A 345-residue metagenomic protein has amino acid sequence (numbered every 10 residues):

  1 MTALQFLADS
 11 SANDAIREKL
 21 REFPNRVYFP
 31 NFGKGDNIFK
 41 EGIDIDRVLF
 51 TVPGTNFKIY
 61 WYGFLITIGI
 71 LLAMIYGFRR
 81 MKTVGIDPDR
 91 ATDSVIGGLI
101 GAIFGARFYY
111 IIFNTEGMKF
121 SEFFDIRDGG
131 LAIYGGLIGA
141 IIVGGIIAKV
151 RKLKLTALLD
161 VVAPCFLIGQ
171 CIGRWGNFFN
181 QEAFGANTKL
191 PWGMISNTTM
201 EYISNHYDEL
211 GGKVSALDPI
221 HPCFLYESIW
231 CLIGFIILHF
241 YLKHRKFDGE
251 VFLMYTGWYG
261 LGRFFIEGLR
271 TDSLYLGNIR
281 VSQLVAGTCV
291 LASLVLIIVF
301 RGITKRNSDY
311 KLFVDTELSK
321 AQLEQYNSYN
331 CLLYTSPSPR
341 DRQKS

Functional and structural regions predicted by a protein language model:
M1-S336: A feature for loop-to-transmembrane-helix boundaries and adjacent hydrophobic helices in multi-pass integral membrane
Y334-S345: Single conserved hydrophobic/aromatic residue that forms the stacking wall/gate of nucleotide- or nucleobase-binding
